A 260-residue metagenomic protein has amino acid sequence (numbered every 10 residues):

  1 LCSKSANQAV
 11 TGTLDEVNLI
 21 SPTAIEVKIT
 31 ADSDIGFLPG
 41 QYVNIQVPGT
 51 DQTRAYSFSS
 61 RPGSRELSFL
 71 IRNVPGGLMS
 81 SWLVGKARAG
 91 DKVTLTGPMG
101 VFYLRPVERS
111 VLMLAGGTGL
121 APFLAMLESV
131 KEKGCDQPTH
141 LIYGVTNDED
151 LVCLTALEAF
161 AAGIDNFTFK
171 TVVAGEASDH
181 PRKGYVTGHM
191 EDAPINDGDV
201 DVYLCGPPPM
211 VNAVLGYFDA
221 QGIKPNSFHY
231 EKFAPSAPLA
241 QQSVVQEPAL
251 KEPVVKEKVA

Functional and structural regions predicted by a protein language model:
L1-D91, V145-N147, V172-E176: Ferredoxin-reductase
G40, G119, P207: Short, conserved phosphate/pyrophosphate- and ester-handling motifs at nucleotide-, phospho-/glycolipid
T96-E108: A short, basic/flexible loop-to-alpha-helix module at the beginning of a structural domain
Y103, P122-A125, V152, A213-V214: Phosphate- and divalent-cation-binding pockets in alpha/beta enzyme and binding domains that engage nucleotide-derived
V111-L112, Y203: Conserved beta-strand elements of the Class I
L120-E132: Histidine-anchored nucleotide/phosphate-binding helix
P138, I142-A260: Reductase modules of NAD(P)H-dependent flavoproteins
